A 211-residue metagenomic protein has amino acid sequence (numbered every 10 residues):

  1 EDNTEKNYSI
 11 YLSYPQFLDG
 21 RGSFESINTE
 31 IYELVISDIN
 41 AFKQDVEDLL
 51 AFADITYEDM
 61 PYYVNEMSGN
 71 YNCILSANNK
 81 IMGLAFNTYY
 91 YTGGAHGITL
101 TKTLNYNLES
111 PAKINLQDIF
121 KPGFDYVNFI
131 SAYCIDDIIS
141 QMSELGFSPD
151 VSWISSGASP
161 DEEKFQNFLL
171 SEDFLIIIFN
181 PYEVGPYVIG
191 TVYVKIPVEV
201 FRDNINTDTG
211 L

Functional and structural regions predicted by a protein language model:
E1-L211: Compositionally biased intrinsically disordered regions enriched in Thr/Gly
